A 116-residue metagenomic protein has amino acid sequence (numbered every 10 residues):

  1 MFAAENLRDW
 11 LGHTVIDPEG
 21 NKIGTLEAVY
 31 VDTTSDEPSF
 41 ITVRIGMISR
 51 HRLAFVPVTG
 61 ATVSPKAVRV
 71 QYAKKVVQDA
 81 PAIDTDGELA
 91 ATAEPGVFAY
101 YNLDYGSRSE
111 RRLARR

Functional and structural regions predicted by a protein language model:
M1-R116: Peripheral interaction segments used for macromolecular assembly
